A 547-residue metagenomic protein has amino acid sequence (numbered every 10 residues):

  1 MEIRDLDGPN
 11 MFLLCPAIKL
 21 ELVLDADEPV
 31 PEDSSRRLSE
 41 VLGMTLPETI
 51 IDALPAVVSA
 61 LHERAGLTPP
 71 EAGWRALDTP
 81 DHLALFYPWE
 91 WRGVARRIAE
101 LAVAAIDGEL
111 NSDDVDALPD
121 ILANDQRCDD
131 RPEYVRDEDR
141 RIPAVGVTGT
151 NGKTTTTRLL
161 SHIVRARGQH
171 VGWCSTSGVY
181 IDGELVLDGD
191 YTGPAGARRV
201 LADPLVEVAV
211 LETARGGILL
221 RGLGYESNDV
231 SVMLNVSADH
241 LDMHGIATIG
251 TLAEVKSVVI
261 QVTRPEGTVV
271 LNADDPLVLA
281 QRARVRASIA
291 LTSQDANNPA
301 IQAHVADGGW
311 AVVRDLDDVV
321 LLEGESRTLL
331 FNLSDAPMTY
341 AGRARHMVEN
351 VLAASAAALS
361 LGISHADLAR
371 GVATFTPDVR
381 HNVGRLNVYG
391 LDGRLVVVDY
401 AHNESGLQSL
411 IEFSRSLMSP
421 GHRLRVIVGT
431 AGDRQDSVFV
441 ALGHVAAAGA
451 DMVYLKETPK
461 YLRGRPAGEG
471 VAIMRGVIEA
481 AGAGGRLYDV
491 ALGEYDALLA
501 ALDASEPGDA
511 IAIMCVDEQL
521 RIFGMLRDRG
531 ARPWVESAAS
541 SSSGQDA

Functional and structural regions predicted by a protein language model:
M1-R92, D116, G245, L359-S364 (+1 more regions): ATP-dependent carboxylate-amine ligase
P88-I142: Extreme N-terminal, non-catalytic leader segments that precede Walker-type/kinase nucleotide-binding cores
E133-G178, L185: Walker A (P-loop) phosphate-binding motif
I142, T263-T268, V285-S288, H422 (+1 more regions): A short helix->loop->beta-strand "cap" motif at the edges of active sites that frequently abuts
C174, E212, L234, V270 (+4 more regions): Residue-level signal for inorganic ion chemistry
S177-T192, G196-R198: P-loop NTPase switch/communication element
Y191-R284, A290-L291, A296-A303, D335 (+1 more regions): Flexible active-site lid/hinge loop adjacent to a nucleotide/diphosphate and Mg2+-phosphate binding pocket
I246-A253, G267, A287-Q408: Adenine nucleotide phosphate-binding catalytic loops in nucleotide-utilizing enzymes
